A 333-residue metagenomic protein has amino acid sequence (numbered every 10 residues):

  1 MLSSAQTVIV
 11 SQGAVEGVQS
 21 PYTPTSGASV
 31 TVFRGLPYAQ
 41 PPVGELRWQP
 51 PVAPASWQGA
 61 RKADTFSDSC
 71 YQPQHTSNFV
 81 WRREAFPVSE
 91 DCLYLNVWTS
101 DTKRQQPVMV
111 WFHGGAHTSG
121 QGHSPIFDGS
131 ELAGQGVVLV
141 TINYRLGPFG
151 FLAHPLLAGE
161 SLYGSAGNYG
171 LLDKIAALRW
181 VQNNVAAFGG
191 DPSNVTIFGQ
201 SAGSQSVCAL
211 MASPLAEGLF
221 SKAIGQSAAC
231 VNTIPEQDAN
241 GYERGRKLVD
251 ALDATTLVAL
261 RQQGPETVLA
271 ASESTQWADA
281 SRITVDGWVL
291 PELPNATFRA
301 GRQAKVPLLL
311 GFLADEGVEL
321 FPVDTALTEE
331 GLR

Functional and structural regions predicted by a protein language model:
L2-N168, P192: Non-catalytic accessory segments of hydrolases
W81, N183, E217, Q226-R333: Substrate-access "cap/lid" subdomains that shape and gate the entrance to catalytic or ligand-binding pockets
C92, Y163-A186, N240-E243: Alpha/beta-hydrolase active-site loop
P107, F188-Q200: Alpha/beta-hydrolase fold nucleophile elbow
G114, A166-D173, S201-S204: Active-site loop->helix "elbow" adjoining a glycine-rich segment at hydrolase catalytic centers
P192, L219-F220: Core-facing hydrophobic residues within beta-strands of well-ordered domains
S204-A216: Short glycine-enriched nucleophile-adjacent loop and the immediately C-terminal alpha-helix near the catalytic center
